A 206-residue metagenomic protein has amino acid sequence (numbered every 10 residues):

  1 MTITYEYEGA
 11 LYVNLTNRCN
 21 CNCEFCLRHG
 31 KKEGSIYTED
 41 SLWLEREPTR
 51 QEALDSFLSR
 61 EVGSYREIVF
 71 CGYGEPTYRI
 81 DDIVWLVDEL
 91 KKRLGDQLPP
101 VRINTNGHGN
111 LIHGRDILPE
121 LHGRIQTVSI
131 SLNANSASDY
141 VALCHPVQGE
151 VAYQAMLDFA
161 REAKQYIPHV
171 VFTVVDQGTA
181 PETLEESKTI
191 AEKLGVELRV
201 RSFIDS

Functional and structural regions predicted by a protein language model:
M1-T49: Canonical Radical SAM [4Fe-4S] cluster-binding loop centered on the CxxxCxxC motif and its immediate flanking residues
Y5-Y7, R60-S64, H122-G123: Flexible, charged surface loops at secondary-structure boundaries
A10, Y73, T77: A short, flexible N-terminal coil/short beta segment enriched in small residues
H29, C71, S131: Conserved residues at the C-terminal ends of beta-strands
K31-T38, S64-I68, S136-Y140: Short, basic/glycine-rich phosphate-binding loops at helix/coil junctions that contact nucleotide phosphates
S41-R46, E75, Q148-V151: Pocket-edge positions in alpha/beta enzyme catalytic cores
E45-Y73: Short Fe-S-cluster ligation motifs
T77-S206: Conserved AdoMet/S-adenosylmethionine-binding subsite of the radical SAM
